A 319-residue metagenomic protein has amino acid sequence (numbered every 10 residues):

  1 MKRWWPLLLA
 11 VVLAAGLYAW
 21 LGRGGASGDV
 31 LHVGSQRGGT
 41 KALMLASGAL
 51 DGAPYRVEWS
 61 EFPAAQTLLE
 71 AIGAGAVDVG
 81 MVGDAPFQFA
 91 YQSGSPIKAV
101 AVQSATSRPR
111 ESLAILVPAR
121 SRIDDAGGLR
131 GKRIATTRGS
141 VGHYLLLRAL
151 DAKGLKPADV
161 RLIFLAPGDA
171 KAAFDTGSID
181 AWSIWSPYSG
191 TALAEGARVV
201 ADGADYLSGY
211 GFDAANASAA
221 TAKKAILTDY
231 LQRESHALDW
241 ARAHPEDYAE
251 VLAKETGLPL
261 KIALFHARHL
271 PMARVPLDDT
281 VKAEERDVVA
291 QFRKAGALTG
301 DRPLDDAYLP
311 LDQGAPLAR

Functional and structural regions predicted by a protein language model:
M1-E58, R286-A290, K294, L298-R319: N-terminal hydrophobic or amphipathic helices and topogenic motifs
G22-K153, I163, D180, D205-L207: Short, glycine-/small- and polar/acidic-enriched structural segments that line small-molecule recognition paths
T40, A64, L68, G83-P86 (+11 more regions): Stable alpha-helical elements in mature extracytoplasmic
A85, I163, G168-K254: Pocket-lining segment of extracytoplasmic ligand-binding domains
Q103-A114, A194-A220, L231, R268-L270 (+1 more regions): Periplasmic-binding protein-like
P118, K156, N216: Residue-level recognition of the GNAT/N-acetyltransferase active site
P157-R161: Short acidic capping loops at alpha-helix termini that bridge into adjacent secondary structure
A222-T299: Secondary-structure end/capping motifs
